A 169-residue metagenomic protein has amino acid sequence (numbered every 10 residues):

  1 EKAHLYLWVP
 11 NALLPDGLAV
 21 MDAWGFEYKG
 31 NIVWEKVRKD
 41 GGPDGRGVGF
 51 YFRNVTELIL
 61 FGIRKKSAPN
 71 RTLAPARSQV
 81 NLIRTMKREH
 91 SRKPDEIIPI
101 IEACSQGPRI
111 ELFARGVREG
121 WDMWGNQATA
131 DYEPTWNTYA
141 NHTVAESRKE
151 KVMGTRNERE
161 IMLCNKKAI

Functional and structural regions predicted by a protein language model:
K2-L7, N11-I169: Class I S-adenosyl-L-methionine
